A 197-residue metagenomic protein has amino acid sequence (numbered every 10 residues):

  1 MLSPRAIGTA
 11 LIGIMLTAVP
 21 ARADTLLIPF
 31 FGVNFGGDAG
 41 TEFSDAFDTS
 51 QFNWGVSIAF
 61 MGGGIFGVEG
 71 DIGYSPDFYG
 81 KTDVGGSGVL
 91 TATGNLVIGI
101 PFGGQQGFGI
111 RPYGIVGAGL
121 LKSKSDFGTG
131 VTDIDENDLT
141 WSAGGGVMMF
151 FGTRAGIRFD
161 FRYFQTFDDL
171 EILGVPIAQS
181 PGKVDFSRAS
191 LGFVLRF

Functional and structural regions predicted by a protein language model:
M1-G8: Bacterial N-terminal signal peptides that target proteins for export
G8-A18: Bacterial N-terminal signal peptides
V19-A23: Sec/Tat signal peptide C-region and signal peptidase I cleavage site
D24-L27, G36-F47, K183, S190: Outer-membrane pore/translocation modules
L26-I28, S57-T129, E136-L139, M149 (+2 more regions): Gram-negative (and chloroplast) outer-membrane scaffold detector with strong preference for beta-barrel transmembrane
N34-W54, I134-N137: Surface-exposed strand-loop-strand hairpins of Gram-negative outer-membrane beta-barrel proteins
A39-D45, F78-G85, K124-T132, D169-P176: Outer-membrane beta-barrel translocator domains and adjoining extracellular loop/strand segments of Gram-negative
A46-Q51, D138, M148-I157, R162-I172 (+2 more regions): Subset of outer-membrane beta-barrel
